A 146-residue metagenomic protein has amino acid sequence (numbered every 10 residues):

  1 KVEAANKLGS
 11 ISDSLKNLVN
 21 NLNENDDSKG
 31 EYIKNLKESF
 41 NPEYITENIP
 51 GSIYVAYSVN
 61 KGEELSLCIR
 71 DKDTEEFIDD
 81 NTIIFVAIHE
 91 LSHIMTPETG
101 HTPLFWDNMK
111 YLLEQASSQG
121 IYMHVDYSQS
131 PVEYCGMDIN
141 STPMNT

Functional and structural regions predicted by a protein language model:
K1-I84, I94-T146: Active-site-proximal or metal-binding-adjacent scaffold patches in catalytic folds
E90: Walker B catalytic acidic pair
